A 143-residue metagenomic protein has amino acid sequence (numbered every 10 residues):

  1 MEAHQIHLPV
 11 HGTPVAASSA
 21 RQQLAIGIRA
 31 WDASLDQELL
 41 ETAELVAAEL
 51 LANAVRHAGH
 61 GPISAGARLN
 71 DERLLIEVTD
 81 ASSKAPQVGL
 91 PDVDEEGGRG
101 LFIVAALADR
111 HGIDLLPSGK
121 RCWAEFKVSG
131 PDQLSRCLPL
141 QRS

Functional and structural regions predicted by a protein language model:
M1-H11, A54-S143: Conserved beta-strand-loop-beta-strand hairpin that lines the nucleotide-binding pocket of ATP/GTP-utilizing enzymes
I26-A48: Conserved short strand/loop->alpha-helix "switch" segment adjacent to the catalytic nucleotide/phosphoryl-transfer site
V46, L51, V55-R56: Short, well-structured hydrophobic secondary-structure segments
